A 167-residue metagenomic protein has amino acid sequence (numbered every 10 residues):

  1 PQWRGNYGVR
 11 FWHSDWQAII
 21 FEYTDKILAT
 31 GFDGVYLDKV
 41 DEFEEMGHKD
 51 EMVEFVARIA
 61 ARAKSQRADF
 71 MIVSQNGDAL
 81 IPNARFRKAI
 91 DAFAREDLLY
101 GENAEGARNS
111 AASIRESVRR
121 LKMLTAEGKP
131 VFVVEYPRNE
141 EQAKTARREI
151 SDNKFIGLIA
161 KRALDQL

Functional and structural regions predicted by a protein language model:
P1-L167: Glycan-processing catalytic domains of CAZymes
